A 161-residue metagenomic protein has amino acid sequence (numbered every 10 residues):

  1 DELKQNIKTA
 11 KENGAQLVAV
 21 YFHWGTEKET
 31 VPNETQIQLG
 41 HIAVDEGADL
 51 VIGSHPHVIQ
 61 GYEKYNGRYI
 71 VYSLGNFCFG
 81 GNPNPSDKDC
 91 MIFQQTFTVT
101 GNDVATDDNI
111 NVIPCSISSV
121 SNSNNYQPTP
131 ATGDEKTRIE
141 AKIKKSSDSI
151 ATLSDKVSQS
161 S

Functional and structural regions predicted by a protein language model:
D1-S161: Acidic, metal/ion-coordinating pockets
